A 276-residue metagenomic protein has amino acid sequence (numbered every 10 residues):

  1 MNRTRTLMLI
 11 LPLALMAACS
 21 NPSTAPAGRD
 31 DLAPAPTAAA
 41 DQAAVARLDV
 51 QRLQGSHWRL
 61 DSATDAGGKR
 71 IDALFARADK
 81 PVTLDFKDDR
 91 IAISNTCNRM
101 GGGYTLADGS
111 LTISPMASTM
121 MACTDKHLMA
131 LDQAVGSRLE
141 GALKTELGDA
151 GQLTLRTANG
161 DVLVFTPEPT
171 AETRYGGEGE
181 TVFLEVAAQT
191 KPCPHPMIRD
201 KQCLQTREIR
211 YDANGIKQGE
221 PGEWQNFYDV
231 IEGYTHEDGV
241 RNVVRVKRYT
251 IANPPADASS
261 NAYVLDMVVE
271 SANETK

Functional and structural regions predicted by a protein language model:
M1-M8: Bacterial N-terminal signal peptides that target proteins for export
C19-K276: Lipid interaction determinants
